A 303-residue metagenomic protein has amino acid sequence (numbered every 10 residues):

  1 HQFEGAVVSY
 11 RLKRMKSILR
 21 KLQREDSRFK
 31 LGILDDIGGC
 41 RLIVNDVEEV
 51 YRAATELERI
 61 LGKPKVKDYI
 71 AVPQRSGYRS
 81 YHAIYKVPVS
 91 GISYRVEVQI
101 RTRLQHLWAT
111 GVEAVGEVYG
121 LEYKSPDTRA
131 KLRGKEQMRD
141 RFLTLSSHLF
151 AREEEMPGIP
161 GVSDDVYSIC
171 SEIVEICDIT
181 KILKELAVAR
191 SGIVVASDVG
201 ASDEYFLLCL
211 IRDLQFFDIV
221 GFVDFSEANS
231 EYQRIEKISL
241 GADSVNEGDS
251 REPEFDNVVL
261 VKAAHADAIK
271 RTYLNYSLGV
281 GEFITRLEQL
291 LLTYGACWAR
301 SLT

Functional and structural regions predicted by a protein language model:
H1-R24, T180, I219, V223-E227: Surface-exposed, low-hydrophobicity interaction/linker segments
Q23-D35, L208, A242-S250: Short, flexible, solvent-exposed loop/turn segments with mixed acidic/basic and small polar residues
N45-V50: Helix N-cap motif at beta-to-alpha junctions
L57, L61-P88: Short Gly/Thr-rich strand-loop-strand
Y78-R95, R271-N275: Short, low-order "capping/linker" segments at domain edges
Y94-C209: An acidic, glycine-/histidine-flanked metal-binding catalytic module
D224-S250: A short, charged, amphipathic alpha-helix used as a generic interaction element across diverse proteins
D243-R300: Short, mixed-charge low-complexity intrinsically disordered segments
